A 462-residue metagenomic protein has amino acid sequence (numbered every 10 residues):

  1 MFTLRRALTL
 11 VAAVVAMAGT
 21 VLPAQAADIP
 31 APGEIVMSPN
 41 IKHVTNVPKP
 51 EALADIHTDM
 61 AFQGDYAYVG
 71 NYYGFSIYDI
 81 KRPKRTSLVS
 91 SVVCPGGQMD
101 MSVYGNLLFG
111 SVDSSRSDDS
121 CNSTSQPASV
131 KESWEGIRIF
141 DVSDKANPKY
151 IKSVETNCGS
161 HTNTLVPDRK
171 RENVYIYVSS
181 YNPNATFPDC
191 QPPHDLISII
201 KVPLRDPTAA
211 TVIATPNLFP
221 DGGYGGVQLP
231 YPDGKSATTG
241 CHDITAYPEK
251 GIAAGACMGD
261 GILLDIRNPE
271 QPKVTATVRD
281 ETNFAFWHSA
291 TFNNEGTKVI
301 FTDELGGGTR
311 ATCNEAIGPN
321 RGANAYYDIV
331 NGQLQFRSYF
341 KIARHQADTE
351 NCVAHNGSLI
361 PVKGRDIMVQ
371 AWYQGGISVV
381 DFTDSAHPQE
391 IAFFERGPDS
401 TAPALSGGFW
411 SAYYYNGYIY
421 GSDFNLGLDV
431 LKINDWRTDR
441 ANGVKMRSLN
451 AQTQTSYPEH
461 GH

Functional and structural regions predicted by a protein language model:
F2-Q25: Secretory targeting and sorting signals
V14-M17, Q25-H462: Feature marking well-ordered beta-strand scaffolds used for ligand recognition
